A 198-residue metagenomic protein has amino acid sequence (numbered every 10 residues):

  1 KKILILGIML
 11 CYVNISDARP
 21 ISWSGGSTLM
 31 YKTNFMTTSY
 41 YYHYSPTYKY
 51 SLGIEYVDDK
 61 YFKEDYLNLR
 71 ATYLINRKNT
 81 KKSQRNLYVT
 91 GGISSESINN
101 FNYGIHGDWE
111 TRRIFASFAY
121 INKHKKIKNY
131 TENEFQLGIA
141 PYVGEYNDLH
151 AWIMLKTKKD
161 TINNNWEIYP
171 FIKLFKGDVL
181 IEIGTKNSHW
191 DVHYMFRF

Functional and structural regions predicted by a protein language model:
K1-I21: Cleavable N-terminal export/targeting peptides
R19-K158, E167, F171-F198: Transmembrane beta-barrel domains of bacterial outer-membrane proteins
N164: Short, glycine/acidic-rich beta->alpha junctions
